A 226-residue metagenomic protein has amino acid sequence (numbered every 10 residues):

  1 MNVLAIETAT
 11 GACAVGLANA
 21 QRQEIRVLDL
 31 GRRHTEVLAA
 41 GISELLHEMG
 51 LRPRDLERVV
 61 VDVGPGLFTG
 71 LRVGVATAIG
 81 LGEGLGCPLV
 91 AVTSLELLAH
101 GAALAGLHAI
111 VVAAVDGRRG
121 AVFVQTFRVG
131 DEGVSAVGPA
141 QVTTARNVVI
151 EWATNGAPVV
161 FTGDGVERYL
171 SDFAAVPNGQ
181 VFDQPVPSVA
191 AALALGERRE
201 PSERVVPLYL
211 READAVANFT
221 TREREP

Functional and structural regions predicted by a protein language model:
M1-P65: N-terminal beta-alpha supersecondary unit
C13, R33, G66-F68, R72 (+3 more regions): Gly/Ser/Thr-rich beta-alpha loop segments that engage phosphate groups in nucleotides
Q21, V27, R33, P88-P187 (+3 more regions): Surface "functional belts" at beta-alpha junctions
T35, A39, A78, V189-L193: A general structural signal for well-ordered alpha-helical segments in protein cores
L45-M49, G84, A102, S188-E200: Stable alpha-helical structural segments in soluble proteins, enriched in small hydrophobic residues
D62-A91: DPxDG-like acidic metal-binding loop motif
